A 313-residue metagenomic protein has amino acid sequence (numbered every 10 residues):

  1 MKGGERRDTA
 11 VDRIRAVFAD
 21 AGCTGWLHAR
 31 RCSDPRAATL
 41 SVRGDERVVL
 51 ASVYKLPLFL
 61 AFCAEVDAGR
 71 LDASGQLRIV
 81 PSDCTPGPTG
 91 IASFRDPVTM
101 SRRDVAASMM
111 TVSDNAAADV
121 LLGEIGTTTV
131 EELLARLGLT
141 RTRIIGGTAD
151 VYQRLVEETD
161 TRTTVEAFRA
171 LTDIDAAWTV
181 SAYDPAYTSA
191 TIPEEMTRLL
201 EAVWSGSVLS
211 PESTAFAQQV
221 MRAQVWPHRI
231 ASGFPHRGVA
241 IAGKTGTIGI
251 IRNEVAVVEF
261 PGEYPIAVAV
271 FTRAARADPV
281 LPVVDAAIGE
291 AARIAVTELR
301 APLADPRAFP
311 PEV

Functional and structural regions predicted by a protein language model:
K2-A16, T39, E46, T188 (+2 more regions): Structured C-terminal helix/loop/strand segments within mature extracytoplasmic catalytic/sensor domains
G22-G25, D119-L200: Mid-domain, small-residue-enriched loop/turn segments at the edges of structured enzyme/sensor domains
G22-V48, L71: Short, conserved catalytic-motif segment at the N-terminal edge
S41-G44, S101-V105, V112-A117, A176-D184 (+1 more regions): Flexible glycine/proline-enriched surface loops and loop-helix/loop-strand junctions
V49-L77, V268: Active-site SXXK
S74-T89, I125-G126, T148-Y152, F309-E312: Acidic helix-start/capping segments at beta-turn-to-alpha-helix junctions
C84-L121, T127: Conserved catalytic neighborhood of penicillin-recognizing serine enzymes
